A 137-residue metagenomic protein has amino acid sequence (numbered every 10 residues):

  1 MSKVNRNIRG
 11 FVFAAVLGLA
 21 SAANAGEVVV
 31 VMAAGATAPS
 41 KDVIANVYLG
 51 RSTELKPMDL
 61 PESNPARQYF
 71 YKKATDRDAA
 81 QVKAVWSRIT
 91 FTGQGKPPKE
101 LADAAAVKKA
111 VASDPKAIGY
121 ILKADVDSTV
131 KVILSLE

Functional and structural regions predicted by a protein language model:
S2-V12: Bacterial N-terminal signal peptides that target proteins for export
F11-V12, A22, K116: Hydrophobic alpha-helical segments
L19-A25: Sec/Tat signal peptide C-region and signal peptidase I cleavage site
A25-E137: Flexible loop/hinge segments at secondary-structure junctions
